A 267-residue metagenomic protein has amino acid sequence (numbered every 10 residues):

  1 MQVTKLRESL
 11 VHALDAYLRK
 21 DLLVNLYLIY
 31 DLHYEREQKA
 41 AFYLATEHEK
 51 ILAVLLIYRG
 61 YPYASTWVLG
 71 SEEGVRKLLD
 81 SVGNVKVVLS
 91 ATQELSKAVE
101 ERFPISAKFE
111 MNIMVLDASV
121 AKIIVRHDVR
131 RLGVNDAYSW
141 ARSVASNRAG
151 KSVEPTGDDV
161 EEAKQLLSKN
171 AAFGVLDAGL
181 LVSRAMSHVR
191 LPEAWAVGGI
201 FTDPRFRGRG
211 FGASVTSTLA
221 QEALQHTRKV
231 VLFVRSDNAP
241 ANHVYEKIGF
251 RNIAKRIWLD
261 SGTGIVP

Functional and structural regions predicted by a protein language model:
M1-L26, I113, D117-D158: Short amphipathic alpha-helix that is part of the acyltransferase structural core
Q2-K5, A16, L22, Y30-V82 (+1 more regions): Conserved donor-binding loop and adjoining core beta-sheet/short helix segment in diverse acyl/aminoacyl transferases
I51, Y58-V125: Acyl-donor-binding surface of acyltransferase catalytic domains
Y58-G60, E161-F201: A conserved beta-strand-loop-helix scaffold within acyl/acetyltransferase catalytic domains
G70-S81, T202-P204, G208-L224, N242-K247: Conserved acetyl-CoA-binding loop-helix of GNAT-fold acetyltransferases
E94-A107, A213, S236-A254: Conserved active-site alpha-helix within GNAT-family acetyltransferase domains
A107-D117, V231, R251-P267: Conserved catalytic-core motifs of GNAT/GCN5-like acyltransferases
